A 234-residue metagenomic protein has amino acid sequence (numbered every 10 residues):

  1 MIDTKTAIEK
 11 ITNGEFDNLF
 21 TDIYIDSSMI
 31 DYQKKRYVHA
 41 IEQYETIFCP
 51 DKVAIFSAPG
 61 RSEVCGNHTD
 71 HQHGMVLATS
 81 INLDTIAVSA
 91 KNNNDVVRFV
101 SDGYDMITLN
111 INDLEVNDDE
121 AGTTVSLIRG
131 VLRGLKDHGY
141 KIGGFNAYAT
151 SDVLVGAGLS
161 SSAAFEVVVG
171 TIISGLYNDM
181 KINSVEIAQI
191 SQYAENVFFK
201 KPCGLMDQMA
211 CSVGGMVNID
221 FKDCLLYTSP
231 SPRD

Functional and structural regions predicted by a protein language model:
I2-M75, N110-L226: Gly/Ser-rich oxyanion-binding loop with an adjacent helix/lid that shapes the negatively charged ligand pocket
G66, I81, K91, S101-G103 (+1 more regions): Glycine-rich, histidine-containing beta strand-loop boundary motifs that form or position
M75-N93, V213: Structural signature of FAD isoalloxazine-binding scaffolds in flavoprotein oxidoreductases
A90-N94, R98-N117, G122: Acidic, low-complexity central loop/insert segments
S101, M106, S160-S162, S231: Short linear Ser/Thr-Pro motifs
Y227-D234: Conserved small/polar residues in nucleotide/adenosyl-binding loops
